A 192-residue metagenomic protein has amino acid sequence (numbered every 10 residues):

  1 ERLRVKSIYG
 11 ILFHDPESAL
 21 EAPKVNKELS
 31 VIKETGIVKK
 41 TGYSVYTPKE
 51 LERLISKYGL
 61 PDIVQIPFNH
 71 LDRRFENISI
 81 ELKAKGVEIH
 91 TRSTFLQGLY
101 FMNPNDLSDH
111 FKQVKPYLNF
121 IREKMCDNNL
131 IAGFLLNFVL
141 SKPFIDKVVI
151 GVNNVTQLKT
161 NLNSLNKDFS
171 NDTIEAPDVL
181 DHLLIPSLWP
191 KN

Functional and structural regions predicted by a protein language model:
E1-L20: Active-site groove signature of glycoside hydrolases
P16-K191: Beta/alpha (TIM)-barrel catalytic core signal, keyed to glycine-rich beta->alpha loops juxtaposed to Asp/Glu that bind
